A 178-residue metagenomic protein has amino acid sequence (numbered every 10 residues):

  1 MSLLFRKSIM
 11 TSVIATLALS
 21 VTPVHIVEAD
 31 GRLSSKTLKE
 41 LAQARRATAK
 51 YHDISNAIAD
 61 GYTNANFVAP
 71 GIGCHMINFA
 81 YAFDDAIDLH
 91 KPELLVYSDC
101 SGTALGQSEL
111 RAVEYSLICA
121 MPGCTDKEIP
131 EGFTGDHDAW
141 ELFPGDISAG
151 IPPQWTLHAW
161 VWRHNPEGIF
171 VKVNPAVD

Functional and structural regions predicted by a protein language model:
S2-S12: Bacterial N-terminal signal peptides that target proteins for export
T11-S20: Bacterial N-terminal signal peptides
T22-A29: Sec/Tat signal peptide C-region and signal peptidase I cleavage site
A29-D178: Primary mode marks residue(s) on the alpha4-beta5-alpha5 output face of response regulator receiver
